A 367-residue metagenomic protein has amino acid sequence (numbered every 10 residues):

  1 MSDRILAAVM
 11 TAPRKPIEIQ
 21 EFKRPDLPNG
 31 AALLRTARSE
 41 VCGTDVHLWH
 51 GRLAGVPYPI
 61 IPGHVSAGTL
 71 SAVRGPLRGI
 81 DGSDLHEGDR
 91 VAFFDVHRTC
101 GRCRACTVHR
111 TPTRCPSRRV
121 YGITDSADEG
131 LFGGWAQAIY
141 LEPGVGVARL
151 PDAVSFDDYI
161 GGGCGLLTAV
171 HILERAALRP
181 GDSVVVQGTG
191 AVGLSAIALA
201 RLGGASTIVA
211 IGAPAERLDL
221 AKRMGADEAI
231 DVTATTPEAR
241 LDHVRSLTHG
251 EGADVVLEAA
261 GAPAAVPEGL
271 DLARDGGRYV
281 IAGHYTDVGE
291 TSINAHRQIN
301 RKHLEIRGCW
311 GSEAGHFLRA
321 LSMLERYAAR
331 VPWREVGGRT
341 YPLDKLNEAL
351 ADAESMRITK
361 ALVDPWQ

Functional and structural regions predicted by a protein language model:
M1-A67, Q137-L141, A148, P365-Q367: Short N-terminal strand-loop motif that marks the start of NAD(P)H/FAD-dependent oxidoreductase cofactor-binding domains
M1-I5, P267-D271, A314-Q367: C-terminal hydrophobic helical "lid"/dimerization subdomain of Rossmann-like NAD(P)H-dependent oxidoreductases
P25-S39, L53-T107, P151-D152: Glycine-rich beta-strand-centered segment in the early N-terminal region that forms part of a ligand/cofactor-binding
C42, F94-A148: Cysteine-cluster motifs in flexible loop/terminal segments that predominantly coordinate metals
Q137, R149-A234, D242: Mid-domain Rossmann-like dinucleotide-binding core that forms the NAD(H)/NADP(H) cofactor-binding site
A205, K222-R223, D227, P263-A328 (+1 more regions): Glycine-rich phosphate-binding loop and adjacent beta-alpha segment of Rossmann(oid) nucleotide-cofactor-binding
P237-H249: Short amphipathic alpha-helix with an adjacent loop that forms part of the alpha/beta core around
